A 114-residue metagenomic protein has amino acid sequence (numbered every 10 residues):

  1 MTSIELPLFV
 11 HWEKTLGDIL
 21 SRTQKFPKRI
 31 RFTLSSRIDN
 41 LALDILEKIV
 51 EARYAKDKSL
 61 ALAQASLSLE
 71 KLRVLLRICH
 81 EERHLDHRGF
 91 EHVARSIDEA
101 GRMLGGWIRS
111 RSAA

Functional and structural regions predicted by a protein language model:
M1-A114: Amphipathic alpha-helical assembly/interaction segments
